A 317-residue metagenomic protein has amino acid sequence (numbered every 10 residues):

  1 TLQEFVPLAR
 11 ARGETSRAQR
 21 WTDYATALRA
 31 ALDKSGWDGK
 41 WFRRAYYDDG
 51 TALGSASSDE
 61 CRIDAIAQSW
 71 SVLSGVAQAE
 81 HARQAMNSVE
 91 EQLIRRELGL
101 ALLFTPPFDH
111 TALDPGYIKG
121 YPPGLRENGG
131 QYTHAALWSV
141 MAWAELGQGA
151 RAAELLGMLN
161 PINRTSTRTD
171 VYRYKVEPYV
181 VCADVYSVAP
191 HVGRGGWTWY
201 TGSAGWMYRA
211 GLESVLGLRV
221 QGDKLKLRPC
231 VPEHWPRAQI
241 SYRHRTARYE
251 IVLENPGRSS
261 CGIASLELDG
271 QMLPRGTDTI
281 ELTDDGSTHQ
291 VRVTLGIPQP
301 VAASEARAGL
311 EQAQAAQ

Functional and structural regions predicted by a protein language model:
T1-A11, D269-P274: C-terminal extensions
T1-V6, E60-G75, A82, M86 (+2 more regions): Well-ordered alpha-helical segments within folded domains of soluble proteins
E4-P115, G157, P161-V188: Catalytic cores of carbohydrate-active enzymes
R12-R20, S55-R62, A77, P123-Q131 (+2 more regions): Alpha-helix capping and helix-loop boundary segments enriched in small/acidic/polar residues
E91-R96, P107-D109, G120-E127, W138-A316: Non-catalytic C-terminal accessory modules of carbohydrate-active enzymes
